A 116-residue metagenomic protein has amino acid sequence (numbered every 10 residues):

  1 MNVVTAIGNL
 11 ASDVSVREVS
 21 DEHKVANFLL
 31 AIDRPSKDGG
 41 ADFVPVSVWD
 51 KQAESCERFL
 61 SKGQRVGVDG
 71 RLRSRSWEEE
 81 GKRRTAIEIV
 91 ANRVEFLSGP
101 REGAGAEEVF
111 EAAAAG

Functional and structural regions predicted by a protein language model:
M1-N2, V14-E22, K37-G39, E54 (+2 more regions): Acidic, gly/ser/pro-rich intrinsically disordered tails
V3, N27-L29, P45, A86 (+1 more regions): Residue-level recognition of specific faces of alpha-helices
T5-S12, L30, K62-R73, A91-V94: OB-fold and OB-like beta-barrel modules that bind single-stranded nucleic acids
S12-V16, D33-P35, A53, R73-W77: Short beta-turn/strand-loop junction motif enriched in small, turn-promoting residues
R17-I32, T85-A86: Short aromatic-glycine-enriched beta-strand elements
D38-V48: The conserved catalytic core of RNA pseudouridine synthases
W49-R83: Beta-rich strand-turn-strand
R75-P100: C-terminal structural segments of small proteins and small subunits
